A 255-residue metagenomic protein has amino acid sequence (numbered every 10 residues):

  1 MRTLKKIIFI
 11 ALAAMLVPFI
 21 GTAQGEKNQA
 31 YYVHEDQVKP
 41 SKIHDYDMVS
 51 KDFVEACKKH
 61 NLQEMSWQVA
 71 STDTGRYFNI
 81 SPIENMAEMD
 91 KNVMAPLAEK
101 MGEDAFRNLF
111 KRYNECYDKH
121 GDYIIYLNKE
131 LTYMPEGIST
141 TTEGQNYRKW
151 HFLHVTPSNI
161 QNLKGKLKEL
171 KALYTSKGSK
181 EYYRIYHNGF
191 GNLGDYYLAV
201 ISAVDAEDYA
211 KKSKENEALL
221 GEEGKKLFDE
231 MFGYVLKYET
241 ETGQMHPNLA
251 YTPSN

Functional and structural regions predicted by a protein language model:
M1-K27: Bacterial Sec-dependent N-terminal signal peptides
A23-K225, D229-N255: Short S/T/G/P-rich N-terminal loop/turn motif that feeds into the first structured element of a domain
